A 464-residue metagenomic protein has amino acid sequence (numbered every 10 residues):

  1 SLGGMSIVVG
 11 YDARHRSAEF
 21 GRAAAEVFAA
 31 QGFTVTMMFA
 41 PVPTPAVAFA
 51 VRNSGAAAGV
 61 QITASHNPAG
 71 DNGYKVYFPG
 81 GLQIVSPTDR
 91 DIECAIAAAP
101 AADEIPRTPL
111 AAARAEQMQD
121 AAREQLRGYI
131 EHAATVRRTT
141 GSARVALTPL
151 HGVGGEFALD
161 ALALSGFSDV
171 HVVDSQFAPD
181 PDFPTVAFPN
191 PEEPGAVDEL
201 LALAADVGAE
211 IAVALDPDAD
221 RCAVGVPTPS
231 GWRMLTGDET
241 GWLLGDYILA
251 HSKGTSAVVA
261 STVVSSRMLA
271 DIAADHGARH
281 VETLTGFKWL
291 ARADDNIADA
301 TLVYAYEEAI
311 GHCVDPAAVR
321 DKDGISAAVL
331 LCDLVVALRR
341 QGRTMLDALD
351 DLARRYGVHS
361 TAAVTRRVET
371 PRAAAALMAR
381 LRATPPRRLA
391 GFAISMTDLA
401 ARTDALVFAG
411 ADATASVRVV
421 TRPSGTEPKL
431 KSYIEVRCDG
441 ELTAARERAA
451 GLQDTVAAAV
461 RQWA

Functional and structural regions predicted by a protein language model:
G3, V8-D71, A163-V224: N-terminal small/polar loop signature for handling phosphorylated ligands or for N-terminal nucleophile
G4-D12, R144-L147, A257-V263: Short glycine-rich phosphate-binding loop at a beta-alpha junction
A18-A23, A48-R52, G70-V76, A97 (+7 more regions): Short acidic, glycine/serine/threonine-rich loops at helix termini
N72-A204: Gly/Ser/Thr-enriched, mixed-charge loops and adjacent short helices that form phosphate/oxyanion-binding elements
P79-L82, C94, P100, A202-S261 (+1 more regions): Replace "Mg2+/Mn2+-dependent" with "divalent metal-dependent
V145-L162, F167-S168, V197, A219 (+3 more regions): Long hydrophobic segments that form regular secondary structure
A205, A209-I211, L215, H251-G425 (+2 more regions): Phosphate-binding and adjacent anionic-ligand microenvironments
